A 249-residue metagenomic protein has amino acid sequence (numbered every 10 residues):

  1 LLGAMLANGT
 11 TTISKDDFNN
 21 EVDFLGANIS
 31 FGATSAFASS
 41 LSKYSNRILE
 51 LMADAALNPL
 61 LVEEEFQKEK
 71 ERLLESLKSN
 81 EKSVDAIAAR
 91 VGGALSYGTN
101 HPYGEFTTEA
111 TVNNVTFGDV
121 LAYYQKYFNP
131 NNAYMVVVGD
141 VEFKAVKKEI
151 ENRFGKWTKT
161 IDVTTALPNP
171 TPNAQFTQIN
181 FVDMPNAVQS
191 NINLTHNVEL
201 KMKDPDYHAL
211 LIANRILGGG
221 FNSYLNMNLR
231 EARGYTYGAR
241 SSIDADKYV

Functional and structural regions predicted by a protein language model:
L1-N8: Active-site SXXK
T11-N46, Q67, S79-N132, F143 (+2 more regions): Non-catalytic beta-strand/loop surface segments
R47-E50, K144-K148: Charge-rich, low-aromatic oligomerization/scaffolding segments with amphipathic character
A55-E63, N152-I161: A common structural junction motif
D140: Carbohydrate-associated surface elements
D206-H208: Zinc-dependent metallopeptidase catalytic helix centered on the HExxH motif and its immediate flanking segment
